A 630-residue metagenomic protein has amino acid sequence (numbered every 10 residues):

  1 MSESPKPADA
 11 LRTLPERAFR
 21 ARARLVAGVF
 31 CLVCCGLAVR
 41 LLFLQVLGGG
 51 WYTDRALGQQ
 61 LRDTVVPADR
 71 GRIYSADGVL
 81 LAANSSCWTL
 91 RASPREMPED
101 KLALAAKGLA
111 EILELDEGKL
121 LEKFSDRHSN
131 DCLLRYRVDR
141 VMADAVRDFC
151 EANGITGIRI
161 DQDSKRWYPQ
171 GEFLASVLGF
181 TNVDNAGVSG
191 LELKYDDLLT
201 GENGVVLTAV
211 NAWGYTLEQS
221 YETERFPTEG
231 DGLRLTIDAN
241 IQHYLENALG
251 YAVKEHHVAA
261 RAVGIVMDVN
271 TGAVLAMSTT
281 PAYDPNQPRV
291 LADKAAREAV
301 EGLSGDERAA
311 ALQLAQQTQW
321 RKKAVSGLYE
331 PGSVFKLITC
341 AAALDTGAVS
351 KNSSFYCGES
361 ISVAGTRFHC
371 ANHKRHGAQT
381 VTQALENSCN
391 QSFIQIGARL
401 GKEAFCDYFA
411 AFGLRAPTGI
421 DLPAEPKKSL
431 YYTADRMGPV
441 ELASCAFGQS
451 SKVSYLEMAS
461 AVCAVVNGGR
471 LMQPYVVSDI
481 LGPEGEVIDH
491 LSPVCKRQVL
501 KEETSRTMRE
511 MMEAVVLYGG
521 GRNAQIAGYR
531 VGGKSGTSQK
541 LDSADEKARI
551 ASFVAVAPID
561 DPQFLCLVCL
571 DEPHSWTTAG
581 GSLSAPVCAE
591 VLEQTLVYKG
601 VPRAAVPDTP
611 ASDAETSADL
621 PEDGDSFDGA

Functional and structural regions predicted by a protein language model:
M1-L303, Q319-K322, L328, E403-G413 (+4 more regions): Periplasmic/cell-envelope proteins involved in peptidoglycan metabolism and beta-lactam response
S2-A10, A82, N211-E224, I237 (+5 more regions): Beta-lactam-recognizing serine transpeptidase/beta-lactamase-like catalytic domain environment
